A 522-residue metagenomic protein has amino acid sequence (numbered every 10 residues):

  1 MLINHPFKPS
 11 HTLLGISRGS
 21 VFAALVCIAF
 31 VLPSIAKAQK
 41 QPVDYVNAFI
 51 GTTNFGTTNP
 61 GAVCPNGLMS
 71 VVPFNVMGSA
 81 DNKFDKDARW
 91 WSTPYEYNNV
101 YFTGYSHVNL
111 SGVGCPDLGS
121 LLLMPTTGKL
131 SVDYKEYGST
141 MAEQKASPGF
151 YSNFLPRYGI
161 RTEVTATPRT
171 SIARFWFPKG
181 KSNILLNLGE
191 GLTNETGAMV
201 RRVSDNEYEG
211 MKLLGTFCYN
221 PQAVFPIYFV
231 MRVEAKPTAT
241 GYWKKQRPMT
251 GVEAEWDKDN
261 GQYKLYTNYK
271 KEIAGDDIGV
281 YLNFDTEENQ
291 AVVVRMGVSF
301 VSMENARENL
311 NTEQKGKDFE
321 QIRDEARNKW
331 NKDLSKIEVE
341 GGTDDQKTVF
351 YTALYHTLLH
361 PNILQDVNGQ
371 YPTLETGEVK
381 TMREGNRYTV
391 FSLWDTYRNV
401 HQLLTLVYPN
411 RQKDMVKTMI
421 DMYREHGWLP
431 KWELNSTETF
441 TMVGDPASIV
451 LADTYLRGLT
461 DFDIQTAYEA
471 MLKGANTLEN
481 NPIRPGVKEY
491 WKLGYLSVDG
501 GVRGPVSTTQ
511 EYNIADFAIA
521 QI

Functional and structural regions predicted by a protein language model:
M1-Q39: Bacterial Sec-dependent N-terminal signal peptides
Q39-I449, Y455-Q510, I514-I522: Accessory carbohydrate-recognition regions in carbohydrate-active enzymes
